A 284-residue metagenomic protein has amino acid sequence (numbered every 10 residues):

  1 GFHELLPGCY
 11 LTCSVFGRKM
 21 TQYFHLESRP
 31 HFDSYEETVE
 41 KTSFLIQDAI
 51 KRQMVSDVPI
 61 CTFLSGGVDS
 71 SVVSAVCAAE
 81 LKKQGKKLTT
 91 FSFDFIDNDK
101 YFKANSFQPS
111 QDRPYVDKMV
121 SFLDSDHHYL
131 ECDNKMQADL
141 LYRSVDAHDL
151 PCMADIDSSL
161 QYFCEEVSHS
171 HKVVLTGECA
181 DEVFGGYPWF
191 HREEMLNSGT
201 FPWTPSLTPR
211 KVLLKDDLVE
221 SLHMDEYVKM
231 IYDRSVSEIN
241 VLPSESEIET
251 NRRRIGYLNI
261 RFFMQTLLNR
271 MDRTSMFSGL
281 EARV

Functional and structural regions predicted by a protein language model:
G1-D33: N-terminal segments that mediate ammonia production and transfer in glutamine-dependent amidotransferase systems
G1-H3, M153, R253: Short Gly/Pro-enriched turn/cap motifs at secondary-structure boundaries
F2-L5, V167, G256: A short catalytic or substrate-binding loop motif that flags glycine-/basic-rich loops and adjacent residues that bind
L5, I260-T274: Short Ser/Thr-interspersed hydrophobic loop/turn segments at strand-loop and sheet-helix junctions that line or gate
G8, R261, E281: Extracellular structured ligand-interaction cores
H25-S244, I248-N251, L267, T274-V284: ATP-dependent adenylate-handling active sites, centered on carboxylate activation for C-N bond formation
